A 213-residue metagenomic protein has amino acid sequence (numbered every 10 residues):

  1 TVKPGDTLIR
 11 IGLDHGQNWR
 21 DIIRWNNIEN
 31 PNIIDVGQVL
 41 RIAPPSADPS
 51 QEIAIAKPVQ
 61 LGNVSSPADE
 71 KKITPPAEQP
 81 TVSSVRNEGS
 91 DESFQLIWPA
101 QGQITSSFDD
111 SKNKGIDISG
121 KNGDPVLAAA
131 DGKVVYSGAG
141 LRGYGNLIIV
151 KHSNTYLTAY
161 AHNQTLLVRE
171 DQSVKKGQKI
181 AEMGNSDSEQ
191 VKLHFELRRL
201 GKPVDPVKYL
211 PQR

Functional and structural regions predicted by a protein language model:
T1-Y144, I149, S153, R169-K175 (+2 more regions): Extracytoplasmic low-complexity/disordered linkers and repeat tracts associated with LysM-containing
L61-I73, A161, R198-R213: Short peripheral tails and domain-boundary helices/loops at the edges of structured domains
Y144-N146, Y156, E189-L193: A short pocket-lining beta-strand/turn micro-motif at the edge of beta-sheets
Y156-Q164: Active-site region of chymotrypsin-like
Q172-R213: Conserved, short, structured surface segments that act as functional micro-motifs
